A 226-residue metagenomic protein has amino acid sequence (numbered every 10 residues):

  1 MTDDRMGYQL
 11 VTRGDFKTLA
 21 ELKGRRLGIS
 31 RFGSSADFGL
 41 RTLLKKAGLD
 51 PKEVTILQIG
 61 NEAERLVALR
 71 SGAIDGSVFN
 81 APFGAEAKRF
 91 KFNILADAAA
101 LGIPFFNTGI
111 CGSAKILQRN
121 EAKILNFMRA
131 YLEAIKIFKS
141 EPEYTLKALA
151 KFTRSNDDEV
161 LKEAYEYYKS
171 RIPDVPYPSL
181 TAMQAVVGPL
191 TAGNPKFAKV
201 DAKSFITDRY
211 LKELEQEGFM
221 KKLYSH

Functional and structural regions predicted by a protein language model:
M1-I59, R65-S71, D75-A81, I94-A98 (+1 more regions): Short, glycine-/small- and polar/acidic-enriched structural segments that line small-molecule recognition paths
F16, L49, S155, P195-F197 (+1 more regions): Helix N-cap/coil-helix junction residues
G24, R89, T207: Phosphate-coordinating loops and pocket residues in cytosolic domains that bind phosphorylated ligands
A63-R154: Pocket-lining segment of extracytoplasmic ligand-binding domains
R119-K199: Secondary-structure end/capping motifs
T191-H226: Conserved C-terminal helix/tail region of periplasmic/extracytoplasmic solute-binding proteins
